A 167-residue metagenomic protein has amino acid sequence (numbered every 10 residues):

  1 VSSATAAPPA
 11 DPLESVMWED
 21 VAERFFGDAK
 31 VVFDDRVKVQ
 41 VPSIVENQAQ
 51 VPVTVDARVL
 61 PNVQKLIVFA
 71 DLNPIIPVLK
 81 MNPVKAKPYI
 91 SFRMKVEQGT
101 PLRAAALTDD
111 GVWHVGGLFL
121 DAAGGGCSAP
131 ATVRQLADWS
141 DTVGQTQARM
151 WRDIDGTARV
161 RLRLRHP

Functional and structural regions predicted by a protein language model:
V1-T5: N-terminal export signals
A7-R134, W139-D141, A148-P167: A general "mature secreted/periplasmic domain" signal
